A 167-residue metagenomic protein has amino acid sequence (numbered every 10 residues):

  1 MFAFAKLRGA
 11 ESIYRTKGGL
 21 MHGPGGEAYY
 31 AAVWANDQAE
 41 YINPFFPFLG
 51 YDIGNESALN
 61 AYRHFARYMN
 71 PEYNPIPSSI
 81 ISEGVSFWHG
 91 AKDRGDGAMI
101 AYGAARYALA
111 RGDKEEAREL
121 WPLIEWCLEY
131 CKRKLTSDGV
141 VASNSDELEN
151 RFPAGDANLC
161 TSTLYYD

Functional and structural regions predicted by a protein language model:
M1-R118: Substrate-binding groove/exosite segments of carbohydrate-active enzymes
F4-E11, H64-R67, L123-K134, L164: Alpha-helical scaffold segments in carbohydrate-active enzymes
K17, D113-S137: Long hydrophobic alpha-helices with heptad-repeat/coiled-coil character
E27-Y30, S78-M99, E129-D167: The feature captures the catalytic groove of carbohydrate-active enzymes
